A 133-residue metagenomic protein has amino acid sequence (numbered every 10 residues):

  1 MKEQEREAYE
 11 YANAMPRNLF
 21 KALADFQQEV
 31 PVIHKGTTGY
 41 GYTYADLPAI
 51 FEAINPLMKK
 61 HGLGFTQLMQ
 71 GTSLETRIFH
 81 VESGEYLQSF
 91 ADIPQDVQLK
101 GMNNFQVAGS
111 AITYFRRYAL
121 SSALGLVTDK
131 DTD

Functional and structural regions predicted by a protein language model:
K2-D133: Polyanion-binding surfaces on beta-sheet-dominated domains and ring/shell assemblies
